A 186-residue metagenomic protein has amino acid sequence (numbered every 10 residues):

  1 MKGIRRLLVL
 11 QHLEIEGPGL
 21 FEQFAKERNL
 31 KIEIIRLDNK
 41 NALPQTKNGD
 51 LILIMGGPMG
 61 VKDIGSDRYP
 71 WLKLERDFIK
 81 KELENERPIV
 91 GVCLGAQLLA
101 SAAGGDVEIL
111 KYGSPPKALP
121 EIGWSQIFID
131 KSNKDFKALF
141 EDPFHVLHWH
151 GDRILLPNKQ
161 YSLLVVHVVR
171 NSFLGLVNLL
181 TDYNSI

Functional and structural regions predicted by a protein language model:
M1, Q45-T46, E82, A100 (+3 more regions): Generic structural signal for beta-strand residues in well-ordered domains
M1-N85: N-terminal beta1-alpha1 cap of cysteine-dependent amidohydrolase-like domains
L8, E33-I35, L53, V90 (+3 more regions): Hydrophobic/aromatic beta-strand patches that form the interior of the parallel beta-sheet core in alpha/beta enzyme
I15, K40-A42, G60, Q97 (+3 more regions): Surface-exposed, flexible loop/turn segments at secondary-structure boundaries
P18-L20, D63-G65, L99-A102, N158 (+1 more regions): Short glycine-/acidic-enriched loop or helix-start segments at secondary-structure transitions that form or flank
M55, M59-K131: Cysteine-nucleophile active-site neighborhood
G105-I186: Pocket-forming structural segment of enzyme catalytic cores
